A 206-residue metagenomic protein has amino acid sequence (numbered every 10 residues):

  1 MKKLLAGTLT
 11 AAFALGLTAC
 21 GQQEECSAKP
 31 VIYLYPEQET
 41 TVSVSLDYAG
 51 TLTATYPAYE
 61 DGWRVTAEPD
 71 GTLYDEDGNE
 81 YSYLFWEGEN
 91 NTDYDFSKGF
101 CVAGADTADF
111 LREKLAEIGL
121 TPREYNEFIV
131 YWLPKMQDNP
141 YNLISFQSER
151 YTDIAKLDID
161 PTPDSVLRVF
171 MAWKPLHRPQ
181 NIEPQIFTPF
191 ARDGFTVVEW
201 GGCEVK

Functional and structural regions predicted by a protein language model:
M1-L4: Positively charged n-region of N-terminal signal peptides that target proteins for export
A6-T8: N-terminal export/membrane-targeting signals
A11-A12: Repetitive helical segments and hydrophobic/amphipathic motifs
G16-A19: C-terminal motif of bacterial Sec signal peptides marking the signal peptidase cleavage site
Q22-K206: Protease-labile, long low-complexity intrinsically disordered regions enriched in Pro/Ser/Thr
